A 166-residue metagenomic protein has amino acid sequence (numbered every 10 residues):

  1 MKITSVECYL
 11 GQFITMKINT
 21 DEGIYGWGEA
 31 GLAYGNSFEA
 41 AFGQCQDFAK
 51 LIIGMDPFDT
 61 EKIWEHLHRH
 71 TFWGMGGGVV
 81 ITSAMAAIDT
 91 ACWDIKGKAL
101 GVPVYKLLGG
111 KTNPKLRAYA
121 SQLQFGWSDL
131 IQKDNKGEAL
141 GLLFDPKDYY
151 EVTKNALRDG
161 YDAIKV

Functional and structural regions predicted by a protein language model:
M1-W27, G31-Y34: Structured beta-strand/loop patches that form or line metal/cofactor-binding pockets in enzymes
K2, Q44, D59, I63 (+7 more regions): General structural feature for long, well-ordered alpha-helical segments within catalytic domains of soluble enzymes
I3-E7, M75, K136: A short, flexible low-complexity segment enriched in Lys/Arg and Gly/Pro that occurs in N-terminal basic tails
G11-F13, A30-S37, M85, S121-S128: Glycine-rich phosphate/pyrophosphate-binding beta-alpha loops
D21-L100: Metal- or metallocofactor-binding catalytic centers and their adjacent structured scaffolds across diverse enzyme
D89-I131: Glycine-rich, aromatic-flanked loop segments that form ligand/cofactor-binding clefts across common enzyme folds
K115, Y119-V166: Metal-dependent enolase-superfamily TIM-barrel catalytic cores that perform enediolate-based chemistry
